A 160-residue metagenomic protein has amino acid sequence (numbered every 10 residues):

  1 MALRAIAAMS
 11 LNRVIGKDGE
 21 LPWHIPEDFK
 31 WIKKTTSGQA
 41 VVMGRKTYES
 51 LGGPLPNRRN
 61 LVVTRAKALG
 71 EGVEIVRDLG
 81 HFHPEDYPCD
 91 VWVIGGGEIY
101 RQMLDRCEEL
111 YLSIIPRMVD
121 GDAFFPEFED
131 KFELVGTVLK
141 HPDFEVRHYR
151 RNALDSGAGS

Functional and structural regions predicted by a protein language model:
M1-S160: Enzymes that bind and transform nitrogen-containing heteroaromatic metabolites
